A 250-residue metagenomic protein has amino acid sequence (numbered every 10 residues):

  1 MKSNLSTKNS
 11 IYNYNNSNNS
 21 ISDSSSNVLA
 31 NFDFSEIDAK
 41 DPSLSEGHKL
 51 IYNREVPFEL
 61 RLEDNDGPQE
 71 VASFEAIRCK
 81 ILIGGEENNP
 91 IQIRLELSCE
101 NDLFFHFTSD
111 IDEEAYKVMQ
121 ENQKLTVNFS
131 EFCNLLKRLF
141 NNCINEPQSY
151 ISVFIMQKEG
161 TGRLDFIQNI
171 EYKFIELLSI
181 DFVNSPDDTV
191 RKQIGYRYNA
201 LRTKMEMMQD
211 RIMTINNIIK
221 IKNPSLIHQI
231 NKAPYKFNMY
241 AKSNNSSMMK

Functional and structural regions predicted by a protein language model:
K2-I144: N-terminal, leucine/charged-rich tether regions that mediate assembly and partner docking in large macromolecular
Y12-Y14, Y52, Y116, Y150 (+4 more regions): Sequence-level detector for tyrosine residue identity
H48-L50, T108, Q120-N128, F132 (+3 more regions): Short amphipathic alpha-helical molecular recognition features
S98, I111-E114, V153, N216 (+2 more regions): Short amphipathic alpha-helical segments embedded in low-complexity Lys/Glu-rich regions
H106, Q168, K222: Functionally constrained cores in energy, signaling, and assembly domains
T126-P147, A200-I219: A short, charged
E131-K192: Extended assembly-interface/linker segments at domain junctions
I175-K250: Intrinsically disordered, low-complexity acidic regions
